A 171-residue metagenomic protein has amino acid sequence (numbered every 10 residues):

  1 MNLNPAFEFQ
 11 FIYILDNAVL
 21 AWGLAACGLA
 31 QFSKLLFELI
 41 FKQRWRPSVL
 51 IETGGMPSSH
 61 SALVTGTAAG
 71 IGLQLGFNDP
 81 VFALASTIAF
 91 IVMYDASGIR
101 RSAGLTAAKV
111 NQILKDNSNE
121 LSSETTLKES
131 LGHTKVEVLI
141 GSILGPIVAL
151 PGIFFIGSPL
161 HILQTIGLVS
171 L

Functional and structural regions predicted by a protein language model:
M1-G23: Polybasic, low-complexity association/targeting segments
N2-F9, F37, G76-A83: N-proximal short alpha-helices
F11-D16, F41-K42, G76-F77: Helix-boundary and loop/linker segments of multi-pass membrane transporters
L24-E38, A85-I88: Small-polar-interrupted transmembrane alpha-helices in polytopic inner-membrane proteins
G28, P47-L171: Membrane-embedded catalytic cores of phosphoryl/pyrophosphoryl-handling enzymes
F32-L50: Membrane-interface helix-loop junction between the first two transmembrane segments
